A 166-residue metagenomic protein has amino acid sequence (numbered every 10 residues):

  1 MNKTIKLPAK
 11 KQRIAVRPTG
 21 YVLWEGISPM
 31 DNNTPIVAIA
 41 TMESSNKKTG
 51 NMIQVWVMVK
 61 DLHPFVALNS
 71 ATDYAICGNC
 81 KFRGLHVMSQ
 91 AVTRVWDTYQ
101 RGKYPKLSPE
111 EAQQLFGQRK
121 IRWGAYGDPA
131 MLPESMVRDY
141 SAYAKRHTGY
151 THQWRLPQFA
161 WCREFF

Functional and structural regions predicted by a protein language model:
M1-F166: Class I S-adenosyl-L-methionine
